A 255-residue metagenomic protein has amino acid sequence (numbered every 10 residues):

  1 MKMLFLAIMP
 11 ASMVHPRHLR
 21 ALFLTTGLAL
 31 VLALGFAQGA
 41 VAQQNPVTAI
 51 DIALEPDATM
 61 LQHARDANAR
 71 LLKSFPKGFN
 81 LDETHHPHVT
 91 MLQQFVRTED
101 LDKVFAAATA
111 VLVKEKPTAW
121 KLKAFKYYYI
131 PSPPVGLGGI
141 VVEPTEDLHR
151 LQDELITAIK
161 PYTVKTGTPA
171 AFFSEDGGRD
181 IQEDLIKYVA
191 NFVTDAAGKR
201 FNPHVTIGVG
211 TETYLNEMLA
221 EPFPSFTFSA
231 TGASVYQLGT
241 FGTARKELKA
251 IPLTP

Functional and structural regions predicted by a protein language model:
M3, A21, L34, E221-P222 (+1 more regions): Short non-domain terminal segments
M3-G27: Bacterial N-terminal signal peptides that target proteins for export
L6-V14, L34-V47, P255: Basic/polar N-terminal segments that are highly enriched at the extreme N-terminus, encompassing both cleavable
A21, V31, G39, T243-K246: Intrinsically disordered, low-complexity, compositionally biased regions/tails
T25-G35: Bacterial N-terminal signal peptides
V41-S132, T145-S234, L238-P255: Basic, often amphipathic N-terminal segments
V135: Conserved active-site/ligand-binding neighborhood in enzyme cores
G139-P144: Short histidine-centered catalytic/ligand-binding loop motif
